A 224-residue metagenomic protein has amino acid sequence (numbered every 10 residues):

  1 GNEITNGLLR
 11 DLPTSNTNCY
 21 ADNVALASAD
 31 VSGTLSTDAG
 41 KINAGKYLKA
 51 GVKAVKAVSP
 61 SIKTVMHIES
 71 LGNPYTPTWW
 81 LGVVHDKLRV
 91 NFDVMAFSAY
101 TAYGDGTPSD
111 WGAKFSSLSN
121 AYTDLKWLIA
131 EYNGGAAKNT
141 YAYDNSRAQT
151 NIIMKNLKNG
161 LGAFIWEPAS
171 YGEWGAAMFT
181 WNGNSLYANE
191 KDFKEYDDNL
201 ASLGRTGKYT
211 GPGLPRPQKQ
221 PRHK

Functional and structural regions predicted by a protein language model:
G1-N2, T37-P77, D124-G134, L161-P168: Aromatic-lined carbohydrate-recognition surfaces of secreted/lumenal glycan-active proteins
G1-T34, I68-G72: Active-site mouth of glycoside hydrolases
N2-L8, T14, S32-S36, A96-A102 (+2 more regions): Cell-envelope and extracellular/periplasmic
N6-R10, P74-T76, Y103-T107, A136-Y141 (+1 more regions): Extracytoplasmic/secreted cell-surface and envelope-processing proteins
N16-N18, N23-S36, S117-L118, A137-A148 (+1 more regions): Aromatic-rich peripheral "rim/lid" segments of glycoside hydrolase catalytic domains that contact and position glycan
T34-N43, S70, S98-D105, G135-Y141: The substrate-binding groove and active-site-proximal loops of carbohydrate-active enzymes, especially glycoside
G45-K53, L81, W111-S119, S146-M154: Generic structural signal for well-ordered alpha-helices, preferentially at hydrophobic/aromatic core positions
M66-I68, P77-S109, A113-S116, L125-G135: Aromatic- and acid-rich polysaccharide-binding/catalytic face of secreted or lumenal carbohydrate-active enzymes
